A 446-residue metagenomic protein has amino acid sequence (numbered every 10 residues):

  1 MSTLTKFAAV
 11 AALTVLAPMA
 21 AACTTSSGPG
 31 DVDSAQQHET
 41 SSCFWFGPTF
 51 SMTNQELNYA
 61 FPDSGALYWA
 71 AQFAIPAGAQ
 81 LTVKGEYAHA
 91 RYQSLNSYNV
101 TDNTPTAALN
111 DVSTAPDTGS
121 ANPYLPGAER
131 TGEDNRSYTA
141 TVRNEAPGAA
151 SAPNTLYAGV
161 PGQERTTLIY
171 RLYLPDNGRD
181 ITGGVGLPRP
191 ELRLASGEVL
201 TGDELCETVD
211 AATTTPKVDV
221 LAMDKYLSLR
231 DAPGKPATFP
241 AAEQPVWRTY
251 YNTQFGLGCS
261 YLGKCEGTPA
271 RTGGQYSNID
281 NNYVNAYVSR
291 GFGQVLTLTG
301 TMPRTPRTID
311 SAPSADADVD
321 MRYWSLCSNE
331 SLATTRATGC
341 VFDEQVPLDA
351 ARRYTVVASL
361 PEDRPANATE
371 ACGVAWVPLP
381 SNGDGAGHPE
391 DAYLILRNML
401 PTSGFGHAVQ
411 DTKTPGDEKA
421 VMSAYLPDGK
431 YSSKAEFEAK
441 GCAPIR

Functional and structural regions predicted by a protein language model:
M1, T25-S26, D33, Y276 (+1 more regions): Intrinsically disordered, low-complexity segments enriched in Ser/Pro/Gly/Ala and basic residues
M1-A11: Bacterial N-terminal signal peptides that target proteins for export
T5, T14, T24-S27: Intrinsic-disorder/low-complexity detector
V10-M19: Bacterial N-terminal signal peptides
M19-T40: Bacterial Sec-dependent N-terminal signal peptides
H38-R446: A compositional/structural signature for long, glycine/proline-rich flexible linkers and loops on extracytoplasmic
